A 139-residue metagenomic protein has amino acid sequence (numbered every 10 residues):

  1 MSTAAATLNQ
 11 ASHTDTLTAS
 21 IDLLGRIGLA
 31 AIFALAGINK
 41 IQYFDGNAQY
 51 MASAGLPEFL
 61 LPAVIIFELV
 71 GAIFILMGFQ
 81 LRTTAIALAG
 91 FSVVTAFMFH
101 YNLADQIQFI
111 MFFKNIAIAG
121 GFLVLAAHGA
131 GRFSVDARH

Functional and structural regions predicted by a protein language model:
M1-Q42, Q49, E58-I66, V70 (+1 more regions): Extended, low-polarity transmembrane helix blocks
